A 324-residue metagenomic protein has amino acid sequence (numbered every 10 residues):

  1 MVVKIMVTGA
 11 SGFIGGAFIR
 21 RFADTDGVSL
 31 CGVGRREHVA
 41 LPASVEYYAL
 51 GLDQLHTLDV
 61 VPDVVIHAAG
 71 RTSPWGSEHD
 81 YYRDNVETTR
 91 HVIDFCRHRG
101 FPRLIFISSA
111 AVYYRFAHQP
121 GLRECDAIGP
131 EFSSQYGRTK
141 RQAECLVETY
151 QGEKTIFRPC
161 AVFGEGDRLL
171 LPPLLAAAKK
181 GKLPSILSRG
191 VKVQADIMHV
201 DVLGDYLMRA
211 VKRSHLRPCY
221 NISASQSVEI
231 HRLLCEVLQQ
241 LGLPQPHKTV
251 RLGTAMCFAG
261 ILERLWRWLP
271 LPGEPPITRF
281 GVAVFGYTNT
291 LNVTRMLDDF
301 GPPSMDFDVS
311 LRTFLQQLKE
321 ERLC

Functional and structural regions predicted by a protein language model:
I5-T25: N-terminal Rossmann NAD(P)H-binding glycine-rich loop of SDR-like oxidoreductase domains
A49-E87, H91, F95-R99, R115: NAD(P)H-binding glycine-rich loop region in Rossmannoid oxidoreductase-like domains and their noncatalytic homologs
H91-Q135: Conserved Rossmann-fold NAD(P)-dependent oxidoreductase catalytic core, especially the SDR/UDP-sugar
H118-V162, D167: Catalytic helix-loop patch of NAD(P)-dependent Rossmann-fold dehydrogenases
Q151-I156, C160-A195, V200-V202, V237: NAD(P)-dependent short-chain dehydrogenase/reductase
V200, C235, F258-P303: Conserved C-terminal active-site "lid" loop/helix of NAD(P)H-dependent oxidoreductases that clamps the redox cofactor
Y206-E274, R312-L315, E321-L323: Mid/C-terminal beta-alpha module of Rossmann-like enzyme folds, strongest in SDR-family dehydrogenases/epimerases
L291-C324: Amphipathic terminal alpha-helices
